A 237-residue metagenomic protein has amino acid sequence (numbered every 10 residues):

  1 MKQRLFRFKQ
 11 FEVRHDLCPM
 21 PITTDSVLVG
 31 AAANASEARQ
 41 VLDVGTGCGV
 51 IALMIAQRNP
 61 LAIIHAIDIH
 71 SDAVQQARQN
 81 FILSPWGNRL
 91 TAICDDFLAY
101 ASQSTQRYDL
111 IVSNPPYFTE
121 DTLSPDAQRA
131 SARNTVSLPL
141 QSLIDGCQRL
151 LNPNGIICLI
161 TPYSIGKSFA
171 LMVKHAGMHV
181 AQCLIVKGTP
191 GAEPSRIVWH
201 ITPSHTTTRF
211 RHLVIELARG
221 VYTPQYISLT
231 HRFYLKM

Functional and structural regions predicted by a protein language model:
K2-Q40, T46-C48, L53-Q57, H200 (+1 more regions): SAM-dependent Rossmann-like transferase core, predominantly class I methyltransferases with a strong bias toward
R7, A35, W86, K174-G177 (+1 more regions): Short, structurally constrained coil/turn elements that cap an alpha-helix or connect an alpha-helix to the following
F11, R39, A62, N88-L90 (+2 more regions): A structural micro-motif
E12, C18, I22, L138-P194: Conserved Class I SAM-dependent methyltransferase catalytic core
V29, N114, L143, I201: Residue-level signal for inorganic ion chemistry
A31-S104, L110-S124: Conserved SAM/SAH cofactor-binding pocket of Class I
P115-S142: Mobile active-site "lid"/loop adjacent to the S-adenosyl-L-methionine
E193-M237: SAM/dcSAM-binding transferase cores
